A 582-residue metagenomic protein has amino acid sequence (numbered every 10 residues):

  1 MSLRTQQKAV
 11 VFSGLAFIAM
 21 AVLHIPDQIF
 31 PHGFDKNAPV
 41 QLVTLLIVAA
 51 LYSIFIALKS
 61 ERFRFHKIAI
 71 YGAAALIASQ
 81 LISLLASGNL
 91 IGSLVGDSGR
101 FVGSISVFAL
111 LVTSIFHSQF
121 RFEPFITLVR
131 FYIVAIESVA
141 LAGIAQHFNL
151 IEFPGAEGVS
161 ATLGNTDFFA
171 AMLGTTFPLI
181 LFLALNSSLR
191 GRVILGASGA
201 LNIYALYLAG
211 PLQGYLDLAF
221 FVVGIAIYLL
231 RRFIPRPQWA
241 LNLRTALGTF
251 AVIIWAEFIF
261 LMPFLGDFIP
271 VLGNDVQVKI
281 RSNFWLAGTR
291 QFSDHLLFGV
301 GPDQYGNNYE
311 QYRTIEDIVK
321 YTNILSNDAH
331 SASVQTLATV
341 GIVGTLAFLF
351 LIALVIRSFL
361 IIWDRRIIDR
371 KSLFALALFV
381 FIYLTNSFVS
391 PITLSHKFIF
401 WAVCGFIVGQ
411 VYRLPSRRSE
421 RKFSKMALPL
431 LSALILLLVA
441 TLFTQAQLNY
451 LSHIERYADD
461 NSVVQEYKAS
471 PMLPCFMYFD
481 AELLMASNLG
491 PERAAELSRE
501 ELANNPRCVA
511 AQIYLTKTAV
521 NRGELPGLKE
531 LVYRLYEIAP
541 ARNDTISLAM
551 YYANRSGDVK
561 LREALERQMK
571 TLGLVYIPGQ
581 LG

Functional and structural regions predicted by a protein language model:
S2-Q28, L42-I56, A73-L85, G103-P235 (+8 more regions): Alpha-helical transmembrane segments of multi-pass inner-membrane proteins
I25-A38, A57-F63: Short, hydrophobic transmembrane alpha-helix segments
D27-K36, G88-S98, F148-L163, I318-N327: Membrane-interface interhelical loops and short amphipathic "cap" helices that link adjacent transmembrane segments
G92-D97, Y207-L212, S387-L394: Membrane-interface helix caps and helix-loop-helix hairpins in membrane proteins
G158-V159, F221-V222, N242, W255-S293 (+3 more regions): Flexible juxtamembrane loops connecting transmembrane helices in multi-pass membrane enzymes that build or modify
N165, S282-S326, S333, V340-A347: TM-adjacent membrane-interface loops and short helices in multi-pass inner/ER membrane proteins
R244-L261, E420-Q447: Internal/C-terminal transmembrane anchor helices
Y457-G582: C-terminal luminal/periplasmic domains and tails of membrane-associated envelope-modifying transferases
